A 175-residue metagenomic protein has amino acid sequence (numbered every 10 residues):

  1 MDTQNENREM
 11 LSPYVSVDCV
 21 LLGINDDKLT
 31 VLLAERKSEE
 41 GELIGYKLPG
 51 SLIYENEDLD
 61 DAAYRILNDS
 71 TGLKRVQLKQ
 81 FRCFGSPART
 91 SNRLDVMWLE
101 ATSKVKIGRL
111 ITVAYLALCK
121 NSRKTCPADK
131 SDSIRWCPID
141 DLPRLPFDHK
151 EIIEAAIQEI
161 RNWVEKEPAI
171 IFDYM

Functional and structural regions predicted by a protein language model:
M1, N7, L21-I24, L29 (+5 more regions): A structural signal for the main folded, soluble domain(s) of proteins
D2, E6-K47: N-terminal strand-loop-strand
E9, I53-E57, V105: Short, charged/polar micro-motifs that form catalytic or ligand-binding hotspots
V15, D61-Y64, N68-R123, A156 (+2 more regions): Active-site segment of metal-dependent pyrophosphate-handling enzymes, primarily the Nudix hydrolase catalytic core
V20, P49, F81, L116-L118 (+1 more regions): Residues in well-ordered beta-strands of folded domains
L21, E151-M175: Amphipathic, soluble alpha/beta structural segments
K28-V76, F81-P87, K166-M175: Conserved Nudix-box catalytic region and its N-terminal flanking loop in Nudix hydrolases and closely related
T112-L118, T125-I160: NUDIX/MutT-family hydrolases
